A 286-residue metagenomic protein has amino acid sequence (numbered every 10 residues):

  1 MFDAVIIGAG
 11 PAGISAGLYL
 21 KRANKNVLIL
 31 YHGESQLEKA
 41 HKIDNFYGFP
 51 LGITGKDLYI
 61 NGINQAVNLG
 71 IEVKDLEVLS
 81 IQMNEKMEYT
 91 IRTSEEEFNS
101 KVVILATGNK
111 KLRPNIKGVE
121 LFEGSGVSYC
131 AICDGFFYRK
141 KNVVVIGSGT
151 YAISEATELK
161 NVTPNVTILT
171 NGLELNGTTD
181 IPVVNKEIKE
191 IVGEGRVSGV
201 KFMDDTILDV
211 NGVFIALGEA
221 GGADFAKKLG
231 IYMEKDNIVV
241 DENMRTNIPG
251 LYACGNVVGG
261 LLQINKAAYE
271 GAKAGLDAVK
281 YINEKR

Functional and structural regions predicted by a protein language model:
M1-V5, E72-K140, F214, I238-T246: FAD-binding core/adjacent interface of flavoenzyme oxidoreductases
A4-D57, Q65, K141-G147, Y151-L175: Beta1-alpha1 glycine-rich phosphate/pyrophosphate-binding loop at the start of Rossmann-like nucleotide-binding domains
G13, K111, A152, L208 (+1 more regions): Glycine-rich nucleotide phosphate-binding loop and flanking beta-alpha elements of Rossmann-like dinucleotide-binding
A16, K39, M83, P114-I116 (+4 more regions): Short glycine-/acidic-enriched loop or helix-start segments at secondary-structure transitions that form or flank
A16-G17, A267, A274-G275: Small-residue (primarily alanine) positions within well-ordered alpha-helices, especially packing/interaction faces
K39-A40, N115-E120, F136-Y138, E174-I181: Short loop/helix-cap segments at secondary-structure boundaries that form the rim of catalytic
A66-I91, F98, N161-I238, N283-R286: A Rossmann-like FAD-binding core segment of flavoenzymes
N115, L121-F137, L217-L262, E270-L276 (+1 more regions): FAD-site-proximal beta/loop scaffold in flavoenzymes
